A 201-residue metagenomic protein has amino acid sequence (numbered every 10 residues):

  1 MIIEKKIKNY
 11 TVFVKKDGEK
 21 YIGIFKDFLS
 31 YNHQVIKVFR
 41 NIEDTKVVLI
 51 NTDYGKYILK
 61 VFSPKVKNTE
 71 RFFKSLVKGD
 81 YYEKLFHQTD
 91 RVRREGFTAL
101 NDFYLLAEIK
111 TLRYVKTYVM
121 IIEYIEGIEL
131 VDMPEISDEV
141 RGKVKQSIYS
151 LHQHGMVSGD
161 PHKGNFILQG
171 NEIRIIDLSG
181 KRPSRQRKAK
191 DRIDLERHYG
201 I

Functional and structural regions predicted by a protein language model:
M1-K37: Juxta-kinase regulatory segment immediately upstream of eukaryotic protein kinase catalytic domains
K8, N51-G55, G170: Short strand-coil-strand connectors
F28-I125, Q153: Conserved ATP-binding subdomain of kinase catalytic cores across diverse folds
L49, N165-I167: Short, surface-exposed charged micro-motifs
V66, E129, P183: Conserved protein kinase catalytic core
F72-V77, E135, S179-S184: Short helix/strand-bridging catalytic loops that position acidic/His residues to coordinate divalent metals and engage
Y82, Q88-A99, I128-G164, I173: Conserved kinase catalytic-core helix
S158, L168-I201: C-lobe/activation-segment region of protein kinase-like
